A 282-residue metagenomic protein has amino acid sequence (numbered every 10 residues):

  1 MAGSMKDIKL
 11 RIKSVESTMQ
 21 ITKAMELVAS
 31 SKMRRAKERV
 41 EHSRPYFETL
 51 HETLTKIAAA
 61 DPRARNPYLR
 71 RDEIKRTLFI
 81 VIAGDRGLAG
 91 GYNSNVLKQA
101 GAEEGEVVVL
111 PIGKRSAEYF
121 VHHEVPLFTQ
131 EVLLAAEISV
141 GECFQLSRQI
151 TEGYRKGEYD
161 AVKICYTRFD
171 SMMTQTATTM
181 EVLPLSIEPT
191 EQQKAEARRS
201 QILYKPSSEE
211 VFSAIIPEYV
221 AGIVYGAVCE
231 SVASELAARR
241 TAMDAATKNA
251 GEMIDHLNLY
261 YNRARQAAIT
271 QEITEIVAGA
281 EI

Functional and structural regions predicted by a protein language model:
M1-I282: C-terminal beta-strand-loop-alpha-helix "lid" module of Rossmann-like NAD(P)-dependent dehydrogenases
